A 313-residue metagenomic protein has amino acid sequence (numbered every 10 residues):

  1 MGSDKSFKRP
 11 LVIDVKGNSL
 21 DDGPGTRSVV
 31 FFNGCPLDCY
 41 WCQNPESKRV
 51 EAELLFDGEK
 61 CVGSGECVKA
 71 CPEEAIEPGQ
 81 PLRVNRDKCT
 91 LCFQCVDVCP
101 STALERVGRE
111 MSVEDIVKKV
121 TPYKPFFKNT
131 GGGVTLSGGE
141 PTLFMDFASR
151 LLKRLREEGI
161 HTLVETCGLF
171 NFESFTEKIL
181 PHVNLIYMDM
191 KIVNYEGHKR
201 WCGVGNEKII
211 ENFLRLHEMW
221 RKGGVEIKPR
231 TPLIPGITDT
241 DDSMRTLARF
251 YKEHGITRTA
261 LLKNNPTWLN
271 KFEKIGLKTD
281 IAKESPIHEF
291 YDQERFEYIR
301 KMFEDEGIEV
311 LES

Functional and structural regions predicted by a protein language model:
M1-P24, K222, L233-S313: Auxiliary Fe-S-binding modules of radical SAM enzymes
L11-I13, G79, T166-F170: Short gly/ser/thr-rich secondary-structure transition/capping motifs
V12-E66, L82-L91: N-terminal pre-triad scaffold of radical SAM enzymes
P36, P100, V183-N184, G255 (+1 more regions): Residue-level detector of structured alpha->beta connecting loops
Y40-S47, E66-V84, Q94-E110: Iron-sulfur cluster-binding cysteine motifs and their immediate structural context in ferredoxin-like electron-transfer
D87-K88, R109-D115, K119: FAD-binding FR-type
T102, E158, E306: Conserved dinucleotide-binding and phosphotransfer motif residues
E114-E273: Conserved AdoMet/S-adenosylmethionine-binding subsite of the radical SAM
